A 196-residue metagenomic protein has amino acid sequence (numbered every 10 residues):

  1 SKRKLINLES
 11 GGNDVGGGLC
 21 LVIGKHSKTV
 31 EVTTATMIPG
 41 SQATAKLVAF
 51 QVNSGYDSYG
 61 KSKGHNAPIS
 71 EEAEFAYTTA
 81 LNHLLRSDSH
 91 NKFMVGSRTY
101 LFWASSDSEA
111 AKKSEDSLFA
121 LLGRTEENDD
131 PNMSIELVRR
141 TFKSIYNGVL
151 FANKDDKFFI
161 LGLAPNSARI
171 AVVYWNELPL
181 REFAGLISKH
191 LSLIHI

Functional and structural regions predicted by a protein language model:
S1-G11, S27-H195: Extended alpha-helical scaffolding segments
D14-V15: Flanking scaffold residues of small Cys/His-coordinated metal-binding clusters
G18: Cys/His-enriched microdomains
I23: Short Cys/His-rich metal-coordination motifs, predominantly Zn2+-binding knuckles/fingers
